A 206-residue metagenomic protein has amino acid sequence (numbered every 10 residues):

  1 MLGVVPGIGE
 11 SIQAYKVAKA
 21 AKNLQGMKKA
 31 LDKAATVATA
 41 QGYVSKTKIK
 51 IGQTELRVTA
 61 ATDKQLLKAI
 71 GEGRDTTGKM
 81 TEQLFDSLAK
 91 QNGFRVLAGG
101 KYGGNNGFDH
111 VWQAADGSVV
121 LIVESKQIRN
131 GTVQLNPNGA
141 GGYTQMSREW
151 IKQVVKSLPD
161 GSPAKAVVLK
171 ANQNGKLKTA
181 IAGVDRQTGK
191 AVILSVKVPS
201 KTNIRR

Functional and structural regions predicted by a protein language model:
V4-N106, V111-R206: Compositionally biased, low-complexity segments of secreted and virulence-associated proteins that act as
